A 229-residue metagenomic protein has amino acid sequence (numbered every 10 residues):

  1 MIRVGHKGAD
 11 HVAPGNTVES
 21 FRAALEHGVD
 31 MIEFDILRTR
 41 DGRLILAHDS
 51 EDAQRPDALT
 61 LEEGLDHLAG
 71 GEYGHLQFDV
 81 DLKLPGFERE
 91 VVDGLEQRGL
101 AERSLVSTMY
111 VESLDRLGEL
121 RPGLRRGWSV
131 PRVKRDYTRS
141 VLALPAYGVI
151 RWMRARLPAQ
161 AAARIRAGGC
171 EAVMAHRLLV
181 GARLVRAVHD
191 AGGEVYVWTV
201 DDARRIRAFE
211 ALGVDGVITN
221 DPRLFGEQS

Functional and structural regions predicted by a protein language model:
M1-S229: Phosphate-group recognition and catalysis centered on beta-loop-alpha active-site segments
